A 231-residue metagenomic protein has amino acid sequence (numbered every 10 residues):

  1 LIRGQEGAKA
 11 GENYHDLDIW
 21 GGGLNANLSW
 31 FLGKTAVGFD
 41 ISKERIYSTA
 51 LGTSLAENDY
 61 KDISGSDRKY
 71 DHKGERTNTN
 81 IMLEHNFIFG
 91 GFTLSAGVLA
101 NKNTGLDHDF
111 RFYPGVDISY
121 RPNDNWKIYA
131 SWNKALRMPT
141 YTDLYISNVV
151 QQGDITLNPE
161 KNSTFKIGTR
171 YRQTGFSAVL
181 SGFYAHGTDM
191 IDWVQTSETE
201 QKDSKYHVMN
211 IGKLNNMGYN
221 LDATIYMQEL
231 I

Functional and structural regions predicted by a protein language model:
L1-R111, S119-R121, V179-L180: Face-selective signature of the C-terminal outer-membrane beta-barrel domain
I2-E12, G52-K61, Y113-G115, Y145-Q152 (+2 more regions): Flexible, surface-exposed loop regions and adjacent strand-edge segments of Gram-negative outer-membrane beta-barrel
G21, N80, Y113, Q152 (+1 more regions): Short beta-strand-initiation
R45, H85-G91, L136-T140, M190-W193: Short hydrophobic/aromatic-rich motifs at helix boundaries and adjacent loops
S95, Y129-S131: Structural detector of well-ordered beta-strand residues that form the stable sheet scaffold of enzyme domains
D107, R121, K127, K134-T188 (+1 more regions): Outer-membrane beta-barrel signature, preferentially recognizing the C-terminal barrel domain of Gram-negative
